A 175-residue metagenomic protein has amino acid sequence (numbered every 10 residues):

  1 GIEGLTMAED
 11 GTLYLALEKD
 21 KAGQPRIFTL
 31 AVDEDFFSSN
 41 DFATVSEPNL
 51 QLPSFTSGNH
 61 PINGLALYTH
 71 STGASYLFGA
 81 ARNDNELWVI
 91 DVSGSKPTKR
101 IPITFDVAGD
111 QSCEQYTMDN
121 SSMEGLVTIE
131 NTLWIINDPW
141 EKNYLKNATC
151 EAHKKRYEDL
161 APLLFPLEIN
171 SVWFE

Functional and structural regions predicted by a protein language model:
G1-E175: Sequence/structural signature of beta-propeller domains
